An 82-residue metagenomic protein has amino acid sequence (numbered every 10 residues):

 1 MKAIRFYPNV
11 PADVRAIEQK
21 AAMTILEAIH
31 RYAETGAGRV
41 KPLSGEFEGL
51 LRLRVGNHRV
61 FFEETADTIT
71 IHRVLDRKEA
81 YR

Functional and structural regions predicted by a protein language model:
M1-A12, A16-M23, G38, R54-H58 (+1 more regions): Enriched for short, Lys/Arg-rich terminal
A28-L53, Y81: A short, surface-exposed loop/turn module that caps and links secondary-structure elements
